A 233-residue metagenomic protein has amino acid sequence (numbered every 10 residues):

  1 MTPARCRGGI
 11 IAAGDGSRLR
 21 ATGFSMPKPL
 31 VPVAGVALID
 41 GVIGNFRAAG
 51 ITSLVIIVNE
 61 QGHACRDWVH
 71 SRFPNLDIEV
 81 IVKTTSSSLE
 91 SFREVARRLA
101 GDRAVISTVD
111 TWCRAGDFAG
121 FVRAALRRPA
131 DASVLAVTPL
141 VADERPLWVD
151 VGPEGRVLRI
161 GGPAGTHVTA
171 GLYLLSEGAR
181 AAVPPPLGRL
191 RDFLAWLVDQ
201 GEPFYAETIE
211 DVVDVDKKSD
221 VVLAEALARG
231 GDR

Functional and structural regions predicted by a protein language model:
M1-F24, E202: N-terminal nucleotide-binding beta1-loop-alpha1 segment
C6, F46-V55, L76-I78: Short loop->beta transition adjacent to catalytic acidic/histidine clusters or analogous donor-positioning motifs
S25-D40: Short catalytic helix/loop segments, enriched in acidic residues and glycine and frequently bearing histidine
V36-S53, D67, E94: A short, N-terminal amphipathic alpha-helix
S53-N59, L135-V137: Short internal beta-strands
Q61-H63: A conserved acidic beta->alpha catalytic loop
C65-P153: Conserved beta-loop-beta/alpha segment of the NTase-like Rossmann-fold superfamily that binds/positions NTPs
A119, L126, R156-R233: Catalytic-core segments of class I nucleotidyltransferases/pyrophosphorylases that form NMP-activated intermediates
